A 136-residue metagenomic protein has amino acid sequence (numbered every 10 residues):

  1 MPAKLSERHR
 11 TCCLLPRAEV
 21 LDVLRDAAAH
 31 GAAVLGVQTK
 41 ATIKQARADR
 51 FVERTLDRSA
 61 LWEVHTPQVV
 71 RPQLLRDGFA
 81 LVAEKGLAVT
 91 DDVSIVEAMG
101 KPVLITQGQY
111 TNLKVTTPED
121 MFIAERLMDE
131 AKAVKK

Functional and structural regions predicted by a protein language model:
P2-C12: Short beta-strand-to-loop acidic/aromatic patch adjacent to the donor-nucleotide binding site
S6-R8, L104-Q107: Short beta-strands and strand-loop turn motifs
R8-H9, R76-F79, M121: A short, structure-level motif marking secondary-structure boundaries and short turns
R10-L14, S59, K114: Short, cationic motifs built from Arg/Lys/His that form the positively charged side of catalytic pockets
T11, T39, Q109-T111: A generic "binding-loop/recognition-motif" signal
L15-T106, K136: Conserved core of the sugar-phosphate nucleotidyltransferase
D91-V93, Y110-N112, M121-K136: SAM-dependent methyltransferases
